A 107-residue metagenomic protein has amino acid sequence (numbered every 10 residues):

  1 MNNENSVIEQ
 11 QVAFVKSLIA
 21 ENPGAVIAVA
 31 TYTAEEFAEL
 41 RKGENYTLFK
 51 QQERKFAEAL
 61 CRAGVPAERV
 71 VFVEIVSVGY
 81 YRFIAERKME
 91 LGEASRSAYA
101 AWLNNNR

Functional and structural regions predicted by a protein language model:
N2-Y46: Extended, charge-biased low-complexity segments that typically form long amphipathic alpha-helices/coiled-coils
T47-N104: Amphipathic protein-protein interaction modules
